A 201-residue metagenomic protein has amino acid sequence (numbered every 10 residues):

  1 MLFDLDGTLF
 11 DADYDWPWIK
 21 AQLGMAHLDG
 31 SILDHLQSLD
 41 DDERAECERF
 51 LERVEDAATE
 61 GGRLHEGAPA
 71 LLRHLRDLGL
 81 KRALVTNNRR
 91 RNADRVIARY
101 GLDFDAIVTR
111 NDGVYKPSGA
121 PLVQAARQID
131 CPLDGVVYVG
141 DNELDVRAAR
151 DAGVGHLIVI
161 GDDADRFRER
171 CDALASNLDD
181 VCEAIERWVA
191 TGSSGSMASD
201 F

Functional and structural regions predicted by a protein language model:
M1-E43: Active-site neighborhood of HAD-like aspartate-dependent phosphohydrolases
L2-D4, V85, V139: Generic enzyme active-site microenvironment
D6, K81, G155: Residue-level detector of anion-binding/catalytic polar loops
T8, T86-N88: Conserved phosphate-coupling serine/threonine residues in phosphotransfer and NTP-handling enzymes
I19-L23, L51-E55, A93-V96: Hydrophobic alpha-helical core bundles mediating ligand binding, dimerization, or RNAP-core interactions
Q37-R73, L78-L80: Metal-dependent phosphoesterase signature
T59-R63, V85, V114: Short, flexible loop segments at the rims of nucleotide/cofactor-binding pockets, characterized by
H74-R76, R90, D94-F201: Asp-based, Mg2+/Mn2+-dependent phosphohydrolase catalytic module
